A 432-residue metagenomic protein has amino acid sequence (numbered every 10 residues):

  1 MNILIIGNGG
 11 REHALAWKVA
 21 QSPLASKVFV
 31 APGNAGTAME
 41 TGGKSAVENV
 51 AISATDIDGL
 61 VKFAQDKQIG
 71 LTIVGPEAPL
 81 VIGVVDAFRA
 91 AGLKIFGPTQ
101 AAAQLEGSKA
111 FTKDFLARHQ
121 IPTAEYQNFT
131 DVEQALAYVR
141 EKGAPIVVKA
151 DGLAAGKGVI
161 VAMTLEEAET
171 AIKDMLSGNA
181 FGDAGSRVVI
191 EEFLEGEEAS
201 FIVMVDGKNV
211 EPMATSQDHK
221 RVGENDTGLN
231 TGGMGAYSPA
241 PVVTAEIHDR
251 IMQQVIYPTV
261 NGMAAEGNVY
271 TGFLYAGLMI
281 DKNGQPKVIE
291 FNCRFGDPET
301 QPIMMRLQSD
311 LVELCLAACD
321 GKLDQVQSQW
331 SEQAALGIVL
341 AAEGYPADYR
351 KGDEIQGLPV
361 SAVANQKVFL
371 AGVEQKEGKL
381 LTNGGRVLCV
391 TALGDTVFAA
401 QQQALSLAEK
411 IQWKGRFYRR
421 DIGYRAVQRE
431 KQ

Functional and structural regions predicted by a protein language model:
M1-A101: ATP-binding N-terminal substructure of ATP-dependent carboxylate-amine bond-forming enzymes
L4-I5, E106-V189, Q217, P241-Y257: Active-site nucleotide/adenylate-binding loops and adjacent lid/helix of ATP-dependent enzymes
A20-P23, A38-M39, D66, F96 (+13 more regions): Solvent-exposed alpha-helices and their adjacent loops that cap or buttress functional pockets in soluble metabolic
M39-T41, V61, Q104-A110, G223-E224: Short, charged, surface-exposed secondary-structure boundary motifs
A162-T300: Internal nucleotide-binding/catalytic subdomain
M252-L274, N292-V363, Q375-K376: Active-site "cap" helix and flanking loop/linker of ATP-utilizing ligase/carboxylase catalytic domains
V373-E377, T382-Q432: Generic C-terminus detector
